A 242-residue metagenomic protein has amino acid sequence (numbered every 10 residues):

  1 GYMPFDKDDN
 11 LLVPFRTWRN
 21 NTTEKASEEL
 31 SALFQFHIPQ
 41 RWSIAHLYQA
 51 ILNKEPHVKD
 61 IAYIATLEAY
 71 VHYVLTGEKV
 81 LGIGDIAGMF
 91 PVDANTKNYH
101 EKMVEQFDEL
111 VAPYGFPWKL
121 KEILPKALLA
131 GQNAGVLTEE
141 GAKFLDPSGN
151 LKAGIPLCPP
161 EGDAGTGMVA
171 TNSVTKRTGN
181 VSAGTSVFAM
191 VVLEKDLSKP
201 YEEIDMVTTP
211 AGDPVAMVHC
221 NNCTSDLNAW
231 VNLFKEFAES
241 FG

Functional and structural regions predicted by a protein language model:
K7, E24-L81, D85, F90-P117 (+1 more regions): Active-site core segments that coordinate phosphate-bearing ligands/cofactors across diverse enzyme families
D8-T17: Short glycine-rich, Thr/Ser-proximal phosphate-binding strand/loop in the N-terminal lobe of ATP-dependent enzymes
N20: Carbohydrate-associated surface elements
